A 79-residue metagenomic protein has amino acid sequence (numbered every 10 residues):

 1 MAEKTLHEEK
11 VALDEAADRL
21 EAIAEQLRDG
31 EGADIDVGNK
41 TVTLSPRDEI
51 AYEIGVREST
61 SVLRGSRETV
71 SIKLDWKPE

Functional and structural regions predicted by a protein language model:
M1-E25, D29: Terminal, regulation- and interaction-focused segments at domain boundaries
A16-R19, P46, E58, E68: Functionally constrained cores in energy, signaling, and assembly domains
A17, E21, V37-N39, P78: Low-complexity, compositionally biased segments
R28-E53, R57-S59: Short, structured protein-protein interaction patches enriched in aromatics and acidic/basic residues, typified by
I54-E79: C-terminal edge-of-domain segments
